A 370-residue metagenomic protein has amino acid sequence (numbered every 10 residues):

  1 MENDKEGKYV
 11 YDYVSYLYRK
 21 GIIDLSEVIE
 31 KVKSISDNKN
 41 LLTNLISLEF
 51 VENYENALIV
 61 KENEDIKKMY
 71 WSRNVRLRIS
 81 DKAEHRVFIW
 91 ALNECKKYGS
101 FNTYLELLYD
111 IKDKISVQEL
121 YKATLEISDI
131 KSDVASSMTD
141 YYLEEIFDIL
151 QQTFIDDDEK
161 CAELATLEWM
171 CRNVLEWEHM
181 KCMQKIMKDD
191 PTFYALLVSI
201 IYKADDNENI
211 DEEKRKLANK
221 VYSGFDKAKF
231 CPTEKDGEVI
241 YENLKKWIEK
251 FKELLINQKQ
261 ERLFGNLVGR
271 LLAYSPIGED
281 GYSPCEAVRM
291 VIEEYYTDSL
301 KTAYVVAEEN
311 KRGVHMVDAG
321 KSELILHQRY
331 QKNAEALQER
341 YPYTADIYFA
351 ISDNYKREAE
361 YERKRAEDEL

Functional and structural regions predicted by a protein language model:
M1-E309: Non-catalytic all-alpha helical scaffold/repeat segments
Y13, N74-V75, L267, L326 (+3 more regions): Structural register within alpha-helical repeat arrays
S299-K311, V317-D318, E367-L370: Non-globular sequence segments
M316, E323-L324, Y341-P342: Inter-repeat boundary and helix-capping residues of tandem alpha-helical solenoids
A319-Q331: Short amphipathic alpha-helical heptad-repeat segments
T344-N354: Short, charged, amphipathic alpha-helical segments
Y355-E369: Amphipathic alpha-helical coiled-coil segments
